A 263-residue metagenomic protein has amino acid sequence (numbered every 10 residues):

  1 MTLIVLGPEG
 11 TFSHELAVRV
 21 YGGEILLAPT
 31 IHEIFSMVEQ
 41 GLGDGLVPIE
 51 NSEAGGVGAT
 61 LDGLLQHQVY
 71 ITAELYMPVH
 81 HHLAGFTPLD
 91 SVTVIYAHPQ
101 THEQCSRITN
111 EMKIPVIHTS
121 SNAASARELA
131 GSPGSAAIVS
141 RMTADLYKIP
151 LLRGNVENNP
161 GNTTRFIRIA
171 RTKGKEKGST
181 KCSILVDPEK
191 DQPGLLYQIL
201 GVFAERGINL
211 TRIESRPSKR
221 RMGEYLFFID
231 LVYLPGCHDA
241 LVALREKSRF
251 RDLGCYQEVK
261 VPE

Functional and structural regions predicted by a protein language model:
M1-E263: Domain-level signature for soluble enzymes in the chorismate/prephenate branch of the shikimate pathway
